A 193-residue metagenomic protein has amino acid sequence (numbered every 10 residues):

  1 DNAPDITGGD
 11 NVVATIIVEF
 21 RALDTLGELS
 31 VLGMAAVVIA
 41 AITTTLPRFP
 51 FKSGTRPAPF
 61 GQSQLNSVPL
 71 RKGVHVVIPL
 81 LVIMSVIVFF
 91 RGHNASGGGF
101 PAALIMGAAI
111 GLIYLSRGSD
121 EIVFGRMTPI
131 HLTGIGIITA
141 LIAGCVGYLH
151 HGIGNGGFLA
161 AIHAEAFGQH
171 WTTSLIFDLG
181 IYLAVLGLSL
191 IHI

Functional and structural regions predicted by a protein language model:
A14-L26, H163-F177: Short aromatic-rich membrane-water interface segments that cap or initiate transmembrane helices in multi-pass membrane
A22, P59-V77: Membrane-water interface at loop-to-transmembrane-helix junctions
A22-S53: Long hydrophobic segments that form regular secondary structure
G27, H93-M106: Short, non-helical or kinked segments that cap or interrupt transmembrane helices
Q62-P69, L115-T128: Alpha-helical transmembrane segments
S119-F124, G144-L159: Transmembrane alpha-helix boundary signature
L132-G147: Hydrophobic alpha-helical membrane-insertion segments
I191-I193: Conserved small/polar residues in nucleotide/adenosyl-binding loops
